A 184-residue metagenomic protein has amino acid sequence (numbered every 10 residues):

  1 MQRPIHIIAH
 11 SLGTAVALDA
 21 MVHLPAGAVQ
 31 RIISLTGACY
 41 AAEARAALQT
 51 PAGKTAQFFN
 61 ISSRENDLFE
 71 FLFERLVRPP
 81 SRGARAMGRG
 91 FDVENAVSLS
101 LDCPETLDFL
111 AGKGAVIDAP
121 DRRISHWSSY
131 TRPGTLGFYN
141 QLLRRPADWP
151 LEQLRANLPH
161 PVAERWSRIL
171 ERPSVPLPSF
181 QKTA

Functional and structural regions predicted by a protein language model:
M1-F91, E164-S174, Q181-T183: Serine-dependent carboxylesterase/thioesterase catalytic core of lipase-like alpha/beta-hydrolase/SGNH enzymes
F69-A184: C-terminal catalytic-base region of ester-bond hydrolases, centering on the histidine of the charge-relay
